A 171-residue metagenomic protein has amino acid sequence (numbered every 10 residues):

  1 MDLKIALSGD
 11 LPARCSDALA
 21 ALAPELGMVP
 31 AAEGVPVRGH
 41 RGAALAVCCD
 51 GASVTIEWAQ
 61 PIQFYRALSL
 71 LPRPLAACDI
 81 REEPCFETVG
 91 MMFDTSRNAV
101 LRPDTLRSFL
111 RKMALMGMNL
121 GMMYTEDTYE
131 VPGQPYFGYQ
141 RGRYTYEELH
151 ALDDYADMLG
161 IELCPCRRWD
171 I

Functional and structural regions predicted by a protein language model:
M1-I80: Acidic, contiguous N-terminal accessory segments
D2, D50-I171: Feature activates predominantly on carbohydrate-active enzymes
